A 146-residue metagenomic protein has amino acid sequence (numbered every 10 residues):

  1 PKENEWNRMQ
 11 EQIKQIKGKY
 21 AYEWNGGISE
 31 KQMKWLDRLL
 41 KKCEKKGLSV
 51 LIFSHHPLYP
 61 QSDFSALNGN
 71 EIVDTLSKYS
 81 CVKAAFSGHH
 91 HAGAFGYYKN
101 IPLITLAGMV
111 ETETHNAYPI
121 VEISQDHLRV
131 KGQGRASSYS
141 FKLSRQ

Functional and structural regions predicted by a protein language model:
P1-P102: His/acidic metal-ligating clusters that form di-metal
K78, G93-Q146: Binuclear metal-dependent phosphoesterase catalytic core
